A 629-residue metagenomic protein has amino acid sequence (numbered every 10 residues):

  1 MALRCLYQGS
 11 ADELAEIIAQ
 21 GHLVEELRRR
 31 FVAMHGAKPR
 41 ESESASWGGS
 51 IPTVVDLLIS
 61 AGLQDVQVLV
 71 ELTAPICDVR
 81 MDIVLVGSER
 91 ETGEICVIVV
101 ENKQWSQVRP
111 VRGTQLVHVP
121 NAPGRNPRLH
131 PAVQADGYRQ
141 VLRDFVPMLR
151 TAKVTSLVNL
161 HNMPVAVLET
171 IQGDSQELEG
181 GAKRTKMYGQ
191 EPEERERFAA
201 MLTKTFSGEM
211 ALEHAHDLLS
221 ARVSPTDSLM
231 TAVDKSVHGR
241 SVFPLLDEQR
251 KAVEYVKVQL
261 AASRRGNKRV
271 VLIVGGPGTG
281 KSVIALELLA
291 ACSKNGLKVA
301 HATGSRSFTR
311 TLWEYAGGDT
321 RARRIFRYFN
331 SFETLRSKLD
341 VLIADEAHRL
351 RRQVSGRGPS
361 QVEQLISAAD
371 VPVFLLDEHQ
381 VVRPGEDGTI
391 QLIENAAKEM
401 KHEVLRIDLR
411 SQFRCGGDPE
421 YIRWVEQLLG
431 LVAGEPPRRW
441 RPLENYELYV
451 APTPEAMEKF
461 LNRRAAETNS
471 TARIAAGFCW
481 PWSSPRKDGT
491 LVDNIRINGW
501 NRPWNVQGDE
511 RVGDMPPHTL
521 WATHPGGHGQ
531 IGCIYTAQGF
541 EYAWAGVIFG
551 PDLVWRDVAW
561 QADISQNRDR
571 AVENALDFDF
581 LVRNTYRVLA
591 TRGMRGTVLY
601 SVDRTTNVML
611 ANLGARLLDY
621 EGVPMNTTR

Functional and structural regions predicted by a protein language model:
M1-H216: Accessory nucleic-acid engagement/destabilization modules that flank
V68-V79, L85-E89, D319-V341, P517-D552: Conserved helicase core region in the C-terminal RecA-like lobe
T226, R240-R269: N-terminal pre-P-loop "Q-motif" helix
I273: Hydrophobic anchor at the beta1->P-loop junction of P-loop NTPases
K281: Conserved lysine of the Walker
A285, R383-G388, K401-I422, G430-V558: Conserved helicase/translocase motor-coupling segment
A344-D408: Signature of the SF2 helicase/ATPase Hel1-core->accessory helical subdomain module
V373, P525-V623: C-terminal accessory regions
